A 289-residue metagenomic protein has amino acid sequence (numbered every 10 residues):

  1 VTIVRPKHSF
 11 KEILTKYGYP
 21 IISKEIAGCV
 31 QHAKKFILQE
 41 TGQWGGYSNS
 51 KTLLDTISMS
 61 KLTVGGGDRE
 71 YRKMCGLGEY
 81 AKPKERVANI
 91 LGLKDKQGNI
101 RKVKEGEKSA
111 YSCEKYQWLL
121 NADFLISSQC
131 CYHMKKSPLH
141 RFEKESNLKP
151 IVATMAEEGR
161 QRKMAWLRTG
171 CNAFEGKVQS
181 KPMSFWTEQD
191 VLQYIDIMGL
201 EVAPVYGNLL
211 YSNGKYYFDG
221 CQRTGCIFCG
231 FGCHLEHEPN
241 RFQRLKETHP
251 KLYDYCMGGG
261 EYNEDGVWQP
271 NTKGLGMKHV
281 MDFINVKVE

Functional and structural regions predicted by a protein language model:
V1-D190: ATP-dependent adenylation/nucleotidyltransferase module used to activate substrates
G176, T187-E289: ATP/NTP-dependent adenylation/nucleotidyl-transfer catalytic domains that generate, transfer, or process NMP-activated
